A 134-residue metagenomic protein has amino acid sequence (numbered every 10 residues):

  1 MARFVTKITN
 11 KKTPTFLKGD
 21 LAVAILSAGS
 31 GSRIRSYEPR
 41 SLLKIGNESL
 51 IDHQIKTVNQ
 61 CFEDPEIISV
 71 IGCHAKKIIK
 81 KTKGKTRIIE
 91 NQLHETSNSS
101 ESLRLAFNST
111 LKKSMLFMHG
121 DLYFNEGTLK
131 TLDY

Functional and structural regions predicted by a protein language model:
A2-Y37: N-terminal nucleotide-binding beta1-loop-alpha1 segment
L21-I25, I51, E66-S69: Hydrophobic targeting segments
S27, I71, H119: Short beta-strand/turn micro-motifs composed of small residues that flank or help shape donor/cofactor-binding pockets
G29-G31, L42-G46: Active-site beta-to-alpha loop of glycosyltransferases that engages the nucleotide-sugar donor
E38-K44, Q92-L93: Short glycine-enriched, charge-decorated loop/helix-capping segments at active-site entrances that position
I45, F62-I68, G72-K83: Nucleotide and nucleotide-moiety/phosphate-recognizing core
S49-E66, L105-N108: A short, N-terminal amphipathic alpha-helix
I79-Y134: Conserved beta-loop-beta/alpha segment of the NTase-like Rossmann-fold superfamily that binds/positions NTPs
